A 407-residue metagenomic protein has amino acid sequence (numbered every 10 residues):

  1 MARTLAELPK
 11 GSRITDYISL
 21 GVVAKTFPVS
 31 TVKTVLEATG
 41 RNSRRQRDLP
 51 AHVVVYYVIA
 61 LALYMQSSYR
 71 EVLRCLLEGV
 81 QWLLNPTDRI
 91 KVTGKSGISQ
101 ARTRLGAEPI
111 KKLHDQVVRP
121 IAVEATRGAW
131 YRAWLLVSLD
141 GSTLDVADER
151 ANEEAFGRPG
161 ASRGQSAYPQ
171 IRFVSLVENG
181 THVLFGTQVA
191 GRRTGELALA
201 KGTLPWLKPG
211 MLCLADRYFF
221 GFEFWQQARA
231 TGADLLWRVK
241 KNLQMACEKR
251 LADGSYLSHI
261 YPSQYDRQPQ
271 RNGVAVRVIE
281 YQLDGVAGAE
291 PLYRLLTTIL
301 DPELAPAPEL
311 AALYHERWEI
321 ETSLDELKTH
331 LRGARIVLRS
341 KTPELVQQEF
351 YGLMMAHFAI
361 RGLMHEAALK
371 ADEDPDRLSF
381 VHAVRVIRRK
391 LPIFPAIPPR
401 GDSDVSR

Functional and structural regions predicted by a protein language model:
M1-Y69, C75, T103-L105, K112-Q116 (+3 more regions): Single, function-defining residue in the core of a domain
S68-T87: DNA-recognition alpha helix
N85-L105: Major-groove recognition helix of helix-turn-helix-like DNA-binding domains
I90, W130-Y131: Short helix-terminating capping/connector loops at secondary-structure junctions
V118-T126: A short, well-structured juxtamembrane/interface segment
